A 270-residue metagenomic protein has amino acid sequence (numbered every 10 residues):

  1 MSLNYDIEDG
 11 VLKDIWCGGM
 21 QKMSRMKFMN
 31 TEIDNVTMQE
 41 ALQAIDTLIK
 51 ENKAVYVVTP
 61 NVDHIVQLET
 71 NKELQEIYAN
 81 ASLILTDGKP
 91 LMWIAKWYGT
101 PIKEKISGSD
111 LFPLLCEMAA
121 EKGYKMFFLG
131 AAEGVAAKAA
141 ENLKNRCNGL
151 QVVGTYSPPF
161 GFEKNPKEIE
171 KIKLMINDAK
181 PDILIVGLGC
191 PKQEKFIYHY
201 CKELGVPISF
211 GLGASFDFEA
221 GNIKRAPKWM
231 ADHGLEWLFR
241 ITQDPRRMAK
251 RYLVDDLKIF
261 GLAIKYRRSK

Functional and structural regions predicted by a protein language model:
E8, L12, W16-D110: N-terminal nucleotide/polyanion-binding subdomain common to many enzyme families
N61-I65, P90, L188-Q193, S215-F216: Short glycine-rich anion-binding loops that position phosphate/pyrophosphate groups of nucleotides and phosphorylated
S82, V153, D182, P207: Conserved acidic residues
P90-A95, A226, M230-K270: A transmembrane-helix-recognition feature enriched in membrane-embedded lipid enzymes and envelope glyco-/phospholipid
A95-M175, A179: Conserved beta-alpha
A140, E194-E203: Short Gly/Thr/Asp-enriched flexible loops that form oxyanion-binding sites at enzyme active sites
S157-E163, P207-Q243: Short, flexible loop segments at boundaries between secondary-structure elements
I176, K180-I185, C190, V206: Proline-aspartate-enriched helix->loop->beta-strand connector
